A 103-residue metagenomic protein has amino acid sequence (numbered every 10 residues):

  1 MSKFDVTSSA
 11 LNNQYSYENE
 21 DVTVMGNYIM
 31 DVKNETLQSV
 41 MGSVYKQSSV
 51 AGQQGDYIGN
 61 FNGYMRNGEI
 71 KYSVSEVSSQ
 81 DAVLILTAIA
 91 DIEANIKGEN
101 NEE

Functional and structural regions predicted by a protein language model:
M1-Q38: Negatively charged, low-complexity tracts enriched in Asp/Glu with abundant Ser/Thr
S9, E20-V22, K33, V50 (+2 more regions): Short linear sequence elements within intrinsically disordered, low-complexity coil regions
Y15-Y17, Y28, Y45, Y57 (+2 more regions): Sequence-level detector for tyrosine residue identity
E20, M41-S49, V74-Q80: Secondary-structure transition/turn motif
T36-N67: A short, structured beta-strand/loop element
Y57-E103: Mixed-charge, Lys/Arg-enriched low-complexity segments
